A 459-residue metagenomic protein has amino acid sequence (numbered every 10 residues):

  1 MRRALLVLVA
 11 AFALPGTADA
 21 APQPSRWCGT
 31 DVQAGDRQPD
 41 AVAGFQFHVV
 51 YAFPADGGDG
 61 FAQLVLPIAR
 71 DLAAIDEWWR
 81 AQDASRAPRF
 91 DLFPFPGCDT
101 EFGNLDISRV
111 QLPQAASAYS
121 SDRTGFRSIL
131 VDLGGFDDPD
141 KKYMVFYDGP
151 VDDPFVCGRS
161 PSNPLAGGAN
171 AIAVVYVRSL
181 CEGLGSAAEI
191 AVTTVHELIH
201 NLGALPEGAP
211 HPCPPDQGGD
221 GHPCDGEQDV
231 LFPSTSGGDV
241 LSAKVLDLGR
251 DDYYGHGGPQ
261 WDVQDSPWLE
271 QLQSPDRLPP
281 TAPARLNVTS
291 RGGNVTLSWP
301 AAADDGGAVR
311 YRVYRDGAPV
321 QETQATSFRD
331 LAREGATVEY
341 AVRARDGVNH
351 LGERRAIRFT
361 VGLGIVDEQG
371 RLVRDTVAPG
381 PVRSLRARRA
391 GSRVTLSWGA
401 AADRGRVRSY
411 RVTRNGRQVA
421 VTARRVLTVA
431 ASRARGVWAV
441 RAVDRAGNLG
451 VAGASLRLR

Functional and structural regions predicted by a protein language model:
L6-P15: Bacterial N-terminal signal peptides
A21, V175-H256: The catalytic-center signature of Zn2+-dependent metalloproteases
A21-K142, Y147-P154, Q273-P275: Propeptide-to-catalytic entry region of secreted or membrane-anchored zinc metalloproteases
P154-A187: Active-site scaffold of zinc-dependent metalloenzymes
K244-T281, L363-V373: A recurrent domain-boundary module in secreted/ectodomain proteins
P275-G306, H350-R404, N448-R459: Pro/Thr/Ser/Gly-rich low-complexity, intrinsically disordered linker/stalk tracts
R310-G335, E353, S409-R433, V451: Recognizes extended acidic, P/S/T-rich segments that occur within or adjacent to Ig-like beta-sandwich modules
D330-H350, A431-L449: Beta-strand-rich modules
